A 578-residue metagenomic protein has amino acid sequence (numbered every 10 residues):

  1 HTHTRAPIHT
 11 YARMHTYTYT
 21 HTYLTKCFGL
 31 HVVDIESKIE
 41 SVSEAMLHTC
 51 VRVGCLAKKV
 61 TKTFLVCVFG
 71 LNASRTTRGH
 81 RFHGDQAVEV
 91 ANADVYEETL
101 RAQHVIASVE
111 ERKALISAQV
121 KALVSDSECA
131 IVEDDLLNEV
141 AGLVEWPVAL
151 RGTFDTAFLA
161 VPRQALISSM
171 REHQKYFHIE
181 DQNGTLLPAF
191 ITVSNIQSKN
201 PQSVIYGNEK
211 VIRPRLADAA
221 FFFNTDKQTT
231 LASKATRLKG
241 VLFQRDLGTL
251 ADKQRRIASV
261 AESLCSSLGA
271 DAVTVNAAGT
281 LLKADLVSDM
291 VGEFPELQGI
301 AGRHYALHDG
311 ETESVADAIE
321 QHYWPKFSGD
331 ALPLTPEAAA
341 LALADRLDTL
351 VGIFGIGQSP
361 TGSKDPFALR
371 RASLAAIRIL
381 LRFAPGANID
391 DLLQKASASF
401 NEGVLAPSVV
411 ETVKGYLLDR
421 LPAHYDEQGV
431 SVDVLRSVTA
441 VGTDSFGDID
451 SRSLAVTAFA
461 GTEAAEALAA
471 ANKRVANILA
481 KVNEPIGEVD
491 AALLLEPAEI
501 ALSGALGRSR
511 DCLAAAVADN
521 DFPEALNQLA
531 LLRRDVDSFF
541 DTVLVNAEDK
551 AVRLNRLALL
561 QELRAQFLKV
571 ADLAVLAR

Functional and structural regions predicted by a protein language model:
H1, R13, H21-R578: Amphipathic alpha-helical "coupling" segments that flank catalytic cores
P7-H9, H15-Y19: Consensus positions within tandem repeat domains that build extended binding/scaffold surfaces
